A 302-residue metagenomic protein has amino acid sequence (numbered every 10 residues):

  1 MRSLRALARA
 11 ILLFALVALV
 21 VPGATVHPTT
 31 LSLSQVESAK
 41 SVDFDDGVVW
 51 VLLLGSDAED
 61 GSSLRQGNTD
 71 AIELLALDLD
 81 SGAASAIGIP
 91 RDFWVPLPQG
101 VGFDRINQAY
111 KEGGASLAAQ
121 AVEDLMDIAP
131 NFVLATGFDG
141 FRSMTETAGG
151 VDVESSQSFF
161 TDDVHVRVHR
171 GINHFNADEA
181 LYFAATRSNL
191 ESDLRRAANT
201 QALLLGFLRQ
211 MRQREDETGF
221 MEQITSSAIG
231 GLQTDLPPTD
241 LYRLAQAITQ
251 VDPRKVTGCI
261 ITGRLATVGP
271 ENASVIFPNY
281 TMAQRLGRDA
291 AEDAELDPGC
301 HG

Functional and structural regions predicted by a protein language model:
R2-G302: Non-catalytic, solvent-exposed segments at the cell envelope interface
